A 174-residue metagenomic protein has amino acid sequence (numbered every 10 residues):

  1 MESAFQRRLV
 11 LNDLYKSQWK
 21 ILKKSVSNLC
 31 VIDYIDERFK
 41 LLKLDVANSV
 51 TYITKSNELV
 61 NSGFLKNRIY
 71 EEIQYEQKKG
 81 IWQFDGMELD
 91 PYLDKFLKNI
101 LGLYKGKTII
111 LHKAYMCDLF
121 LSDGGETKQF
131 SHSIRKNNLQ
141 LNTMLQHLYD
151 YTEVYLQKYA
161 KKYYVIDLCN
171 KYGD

Functional and structural regions predicted by a protein language model:
M1-L29: Basic, amphipathic N-terminal segments that precede the first structured/catalytic domain
E2-Q6, F39-L42, N57-K95, Q129-T143: Surface-exposed cleft-lining segments at the edges of enzyme active sites
K16-L22, N61-G63, N99: Short, charged beta->alpha transition segments
L22-K23, P91-L111, L148-D167: A structural motif corresponding to the C-terminal end of an alpha-helix and its immediate exit/capping segment
L29-N48, K55, F64-Q74, I109-G125 (+1 more regions): Short loop/turn segments at strand-loop or loop-helix junctions that form parts of catalytic or ligand-binding pockets
I81, D90-Q129, S133: Charged, elongated alpha-helical/coil segments that serve as electrostatic interaction surfaces for nucleic-acid
L119-D167: Substrate-gating cap/lid alpha-helix
